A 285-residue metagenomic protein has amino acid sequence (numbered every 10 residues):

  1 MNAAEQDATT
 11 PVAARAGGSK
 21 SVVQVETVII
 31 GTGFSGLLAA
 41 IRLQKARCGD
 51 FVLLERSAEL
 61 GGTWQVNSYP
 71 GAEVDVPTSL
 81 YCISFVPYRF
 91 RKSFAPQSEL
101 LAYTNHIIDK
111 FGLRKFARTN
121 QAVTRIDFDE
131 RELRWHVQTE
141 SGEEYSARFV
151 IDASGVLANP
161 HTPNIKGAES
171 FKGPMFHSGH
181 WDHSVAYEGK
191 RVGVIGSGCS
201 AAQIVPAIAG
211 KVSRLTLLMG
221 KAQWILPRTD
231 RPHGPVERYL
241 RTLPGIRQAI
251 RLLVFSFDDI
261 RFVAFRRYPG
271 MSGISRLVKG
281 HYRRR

Functional and structural regions predicted by a protein language model:
M1-T10: N-terminal acidic, proline/glycine-rich, low-complexity intrinsically disordered segments
T9-A13, R134, G173-G179: Short gly/ser/thr-rich secondary-structure transition/capping motifs
G17-I29, F34, L38-A39, L43-L53 (+3 more regions): Rossmann-like dinucleotide-binding core of oxidoreductases
S19, V25-A117, M219-A222, R285: Beta1-alpha1 glycine-rich phosphate/pyrophosphate-binding loop at the start of Rossmann-like nucleotide-binding domains
N67, E132, R231-G234: Short low-complexity, flexible loop/linker segments enriched in glycine and/or proline with clustered acidic
P87, Q121, S141, G179-D182: Short, well-ordered turn and helix-capping elements at secondary-structure junctions
R91-A158: Feature captures the FAD/FMN-dependent oxidoreductase FAD-binding
